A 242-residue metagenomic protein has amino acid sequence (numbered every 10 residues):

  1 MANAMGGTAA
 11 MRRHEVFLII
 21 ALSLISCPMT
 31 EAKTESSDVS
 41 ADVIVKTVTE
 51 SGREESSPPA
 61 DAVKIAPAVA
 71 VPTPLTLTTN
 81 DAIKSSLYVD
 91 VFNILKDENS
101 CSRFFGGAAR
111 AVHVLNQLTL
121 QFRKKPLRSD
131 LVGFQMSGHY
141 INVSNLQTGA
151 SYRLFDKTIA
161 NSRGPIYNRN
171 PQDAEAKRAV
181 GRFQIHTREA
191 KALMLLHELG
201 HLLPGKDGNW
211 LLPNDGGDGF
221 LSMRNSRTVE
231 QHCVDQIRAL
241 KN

Functional and structural regions predicted by a protein language model:
G7, C27-A192, L202-N242: Predominantly extracellular/secreted Zn2+-dependent metalloproteases
T8-F17: Bacterial N-terminal signal peptides that target proteins for export
F17-S26: Bacterial N-terminal signal peptides
